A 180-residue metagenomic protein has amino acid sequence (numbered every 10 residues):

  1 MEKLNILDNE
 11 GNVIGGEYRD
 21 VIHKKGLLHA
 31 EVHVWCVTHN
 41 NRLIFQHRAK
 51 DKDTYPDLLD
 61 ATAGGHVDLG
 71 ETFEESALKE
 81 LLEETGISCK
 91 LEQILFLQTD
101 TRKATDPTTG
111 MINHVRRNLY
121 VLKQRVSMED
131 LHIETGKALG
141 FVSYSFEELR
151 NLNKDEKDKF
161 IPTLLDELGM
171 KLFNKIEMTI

Functional and structural regions predicted by a protein language model:
M1-H33, V37-H39: Acidic, metal-coordinating catalytic segment for phosphate/diphosphate chemistry, firing primarily on the Nudix
E17, H47, L97-D100: Short hydrophobic alpha-helix segments
D20, L69, D100-K103, I112-I180: Nudix hydrolase/Nudix homology domain
V21-V32, H39-E83: Conserved Nudix-box catalytic region and its N-terminal flanking loop in Nudix hydrolases and closely related
V34, A63, F96, N118-Y120: A structural signal for short, well-ordered beta-strand segments
S88-Q98: A short coil-to-beta-strand element that immediately follows conserved catalytic motifs
